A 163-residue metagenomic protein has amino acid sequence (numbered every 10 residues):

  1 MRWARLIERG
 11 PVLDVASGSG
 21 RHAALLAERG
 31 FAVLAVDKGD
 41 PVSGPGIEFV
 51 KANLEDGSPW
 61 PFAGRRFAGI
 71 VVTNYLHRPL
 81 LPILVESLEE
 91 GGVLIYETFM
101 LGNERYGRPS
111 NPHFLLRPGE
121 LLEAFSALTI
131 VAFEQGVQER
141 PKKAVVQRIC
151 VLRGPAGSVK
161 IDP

Functional and structural regions predicted by a protein language model:
M1-R9: Conserved alpha-helix/loop element of class I SAM-dependent methyltransferases that forms part of the SAM/SAH-binding
L13, S19-D56: Class I SAM-dependent methyltransferase SAM/SAH-binding core
P59-G69: A short acidic, Gly/Pro-enriched loop at the edge of an enzyme's catalytic core that lines a small-molecule cofactor
F67-L81: A short SAM/SAH-binding and catalytic strip from SAM-dependent methyltransferases
L88-E89: Helix-to-beta-strand junctions that scaffold the AdoMet/dcAdoMet cofactor pocket in Class I SAM-dependent enzymes
G92-F99: Conserved beta-strand signature within the Rossmann-like core of class I S-adenosyl-L-methionine
H113-A127: Short alpha-helix
Q138-P163: Core SAM-dependent methyltransferase catalytic element
